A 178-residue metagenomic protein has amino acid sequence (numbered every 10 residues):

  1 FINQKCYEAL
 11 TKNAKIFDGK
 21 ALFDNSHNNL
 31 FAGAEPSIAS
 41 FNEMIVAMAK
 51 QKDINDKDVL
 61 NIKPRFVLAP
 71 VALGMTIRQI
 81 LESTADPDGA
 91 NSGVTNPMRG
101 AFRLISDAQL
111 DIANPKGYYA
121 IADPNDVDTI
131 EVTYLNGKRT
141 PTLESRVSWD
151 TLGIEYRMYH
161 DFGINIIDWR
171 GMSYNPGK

Functional and structural regions predicted by a protein language model:
F1-A14, V67, Y156-M158: Long, contiguous amphipathic alpha-helices that act as assembly "spine/axial" helices in icosahedral shell and virion
Q4-E8, A47-K50, I54: Conserved helix-loop functional segments at active or binding sites
K12-F31: Conserved binding/catalytic microenvironments
N25-K50, K63-F66, A72-K178: Sequence/fold signature of self-assembling virion shell proteins
N55, V59-P64: Short gly/pro-enriched beta-turn/loop segments at secondary-structure junctions
